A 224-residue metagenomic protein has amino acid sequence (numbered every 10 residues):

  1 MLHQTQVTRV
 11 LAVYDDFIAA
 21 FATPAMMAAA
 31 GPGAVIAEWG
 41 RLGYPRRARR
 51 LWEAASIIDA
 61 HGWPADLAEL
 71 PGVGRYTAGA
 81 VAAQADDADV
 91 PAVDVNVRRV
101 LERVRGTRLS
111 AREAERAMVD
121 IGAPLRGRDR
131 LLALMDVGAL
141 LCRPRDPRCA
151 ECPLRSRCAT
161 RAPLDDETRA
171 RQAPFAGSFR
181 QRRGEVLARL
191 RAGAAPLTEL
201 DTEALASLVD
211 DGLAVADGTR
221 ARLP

Functional and structural regions predicted by a protein language model:
L2-Q181, A194-E203, D211, P224: Catalytic cores of DNA base-excision repair glycosylases
V209-A221: A short, conserved structural fragment
